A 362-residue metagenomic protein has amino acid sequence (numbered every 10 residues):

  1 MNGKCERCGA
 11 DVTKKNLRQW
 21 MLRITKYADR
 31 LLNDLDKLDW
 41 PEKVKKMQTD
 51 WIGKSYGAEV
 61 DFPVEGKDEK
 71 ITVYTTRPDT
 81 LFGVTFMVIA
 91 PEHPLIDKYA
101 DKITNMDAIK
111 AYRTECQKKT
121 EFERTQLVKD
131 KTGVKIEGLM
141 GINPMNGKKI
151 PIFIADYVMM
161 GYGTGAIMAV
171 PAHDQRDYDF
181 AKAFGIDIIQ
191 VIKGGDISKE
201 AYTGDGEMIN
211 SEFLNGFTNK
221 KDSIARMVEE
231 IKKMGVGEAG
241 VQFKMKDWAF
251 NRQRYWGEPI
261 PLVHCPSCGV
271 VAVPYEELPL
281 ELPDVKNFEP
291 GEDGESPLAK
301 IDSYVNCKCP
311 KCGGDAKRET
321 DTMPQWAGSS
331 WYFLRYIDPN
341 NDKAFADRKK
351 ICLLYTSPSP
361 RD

Functional and structural regions predicted by a protein language model:
M1-I71, P78, A166-L282, D293-A299: Residue patterns forming the tRNA-binding/recognition surfaces of aminoacyl-tRNA synthetases and related DALR
T25, R30-G53, L95-T132, P290-L298: Amphipathic alpha-helical
E59-P63, G138-I142, L262, N306-K308: Residue-level detector of beta-strand face positions
T72-E92, T322-F333, R361: Conserved phosphate/anionic-ligand binding catalytic regions in large, soluble enzymes, centered on
H93, D97-D196: Catalytic alpha/beta core of large soluble enzyme barrels
P144-I154, D321-L354: Active-site-adjacent "gating/activation" loops or surface patches in catalytic cores
E289-S330: Acidic, glycine-rich two-metal-ion catalytic cores of nucleic acid-processing enzymes
Y355-D362: Conserved small/polar residues in nucleotide/adenosyl-binding loops
